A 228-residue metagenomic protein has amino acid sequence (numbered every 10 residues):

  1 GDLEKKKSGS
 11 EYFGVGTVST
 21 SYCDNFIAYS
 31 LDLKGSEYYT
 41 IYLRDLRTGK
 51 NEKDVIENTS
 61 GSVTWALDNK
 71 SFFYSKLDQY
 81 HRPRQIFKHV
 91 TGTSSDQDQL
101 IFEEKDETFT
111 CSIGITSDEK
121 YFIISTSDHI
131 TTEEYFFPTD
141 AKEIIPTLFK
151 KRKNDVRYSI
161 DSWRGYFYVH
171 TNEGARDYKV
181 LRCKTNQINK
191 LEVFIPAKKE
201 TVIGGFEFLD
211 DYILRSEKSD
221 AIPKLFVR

Functional and structural regions predicted by a protein language model:
G1-R228: Peripheral, non-catalytic segments that deliver or gate enzyme domains
